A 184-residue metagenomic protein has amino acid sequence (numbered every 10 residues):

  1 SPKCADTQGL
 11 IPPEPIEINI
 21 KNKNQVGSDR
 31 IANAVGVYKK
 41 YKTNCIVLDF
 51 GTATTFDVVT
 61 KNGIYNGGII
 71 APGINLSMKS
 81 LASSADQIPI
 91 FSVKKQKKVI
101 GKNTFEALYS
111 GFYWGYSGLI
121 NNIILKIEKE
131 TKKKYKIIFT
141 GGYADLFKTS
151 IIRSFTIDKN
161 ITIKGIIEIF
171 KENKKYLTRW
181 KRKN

Functional and structural regions predicted by a protein language model:
S1-I46, K61-N184: Nucleotide/phosphate-binding catalytic cleft detector across ATP-hydrolyzing and phosphate-transferring enzymes
V47, T54-V59: Short beta-strand scaffold segments in enzyme catalytic cores
T52-T54, D145: Gly/Ser/Thr-rich loops at beta-strand to alpha-helix junctions that form or flank small-molecule/cofactor-binding
